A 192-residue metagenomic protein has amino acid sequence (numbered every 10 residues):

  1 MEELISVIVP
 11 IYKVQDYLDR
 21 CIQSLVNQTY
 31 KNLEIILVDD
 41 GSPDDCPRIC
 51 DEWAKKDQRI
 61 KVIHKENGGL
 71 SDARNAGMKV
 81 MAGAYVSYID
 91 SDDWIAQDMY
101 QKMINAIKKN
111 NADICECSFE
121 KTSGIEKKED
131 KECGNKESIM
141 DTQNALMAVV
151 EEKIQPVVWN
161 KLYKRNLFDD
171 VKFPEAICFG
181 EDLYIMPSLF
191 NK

Functional and structural regions predicted by a protein language model:
M1-K192: Nucleotide-sugar donor-binding/catalytic module of glycosyltransferases that assemble extracellular/cell-envelope
